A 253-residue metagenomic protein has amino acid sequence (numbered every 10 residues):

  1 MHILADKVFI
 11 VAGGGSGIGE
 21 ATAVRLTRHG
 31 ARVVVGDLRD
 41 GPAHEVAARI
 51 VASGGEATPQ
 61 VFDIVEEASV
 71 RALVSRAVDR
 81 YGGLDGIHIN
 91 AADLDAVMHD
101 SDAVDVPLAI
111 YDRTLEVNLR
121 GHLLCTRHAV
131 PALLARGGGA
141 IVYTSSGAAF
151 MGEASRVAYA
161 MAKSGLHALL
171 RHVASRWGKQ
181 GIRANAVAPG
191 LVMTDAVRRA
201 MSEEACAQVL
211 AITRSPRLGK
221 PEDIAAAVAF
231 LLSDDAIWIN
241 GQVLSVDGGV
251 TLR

Functional and structural regions predicted by a protein language model:
V8, G15-S16: Conserved glycine-rich cofactor-binding loop
M98-A103, P107-L115, V209: Substrate-binding pocket helix/loop in short-chain dehydrogenase/reductase
M98-D100, M151, A229, N240-R253: Short C-terminal tail/terminal secondary-structure segment of NAD(P)H-dependent dehydrogenase/reductase domains
T126, A162, L170: Active-site helix of classical SDR
P131, A174-R176, I237: Alpha-helical segment proximal to the catalytic Tyr-Lys
S146: Residue(s) in the substrate-gating loop at a strand-loop-helix junction that position the organic substrate next
G178, R183, I239-G241: Short, small/polar-rich loop/turn modules that mediate ligand/substrate recognition or access, typified
